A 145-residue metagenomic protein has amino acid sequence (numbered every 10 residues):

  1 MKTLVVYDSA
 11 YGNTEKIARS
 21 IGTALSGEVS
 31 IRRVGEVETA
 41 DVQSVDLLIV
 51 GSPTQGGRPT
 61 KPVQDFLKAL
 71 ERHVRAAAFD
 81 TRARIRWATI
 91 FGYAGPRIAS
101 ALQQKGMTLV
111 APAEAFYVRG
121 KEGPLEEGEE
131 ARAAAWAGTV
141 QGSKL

Functional and structural regions predicted by a protein language model:
M1-L4: Extreme N-terminal starter segment of soluble prokaryotic enzymes
D8-G12: Short polar catalytic/cofactor-binding loops
N13-K16, S20-R32, S44-L145: FMN-binding flavodoxin-like domain, especially the glycine-rich phosphate-binding loop
R32-E38: Short acidic loop-to-helix transition motifs that present clustered carboxylates
E38-S44: Short amphipathic alpha-helix with an adjacent loop that forms part of the alpha/beta core around
